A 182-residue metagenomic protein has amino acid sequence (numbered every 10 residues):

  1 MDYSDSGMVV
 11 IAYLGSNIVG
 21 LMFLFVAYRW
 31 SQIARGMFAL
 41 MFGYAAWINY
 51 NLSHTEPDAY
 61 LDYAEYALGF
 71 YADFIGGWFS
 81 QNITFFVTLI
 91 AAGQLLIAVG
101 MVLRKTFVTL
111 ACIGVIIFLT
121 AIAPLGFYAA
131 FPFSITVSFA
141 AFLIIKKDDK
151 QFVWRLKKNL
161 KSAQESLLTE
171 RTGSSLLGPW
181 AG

Functional and structural regions predicted by a protein language model:
M1-G69, D73-G93, V99-G182: Extended, low-polarity transmembrane helix blocks
